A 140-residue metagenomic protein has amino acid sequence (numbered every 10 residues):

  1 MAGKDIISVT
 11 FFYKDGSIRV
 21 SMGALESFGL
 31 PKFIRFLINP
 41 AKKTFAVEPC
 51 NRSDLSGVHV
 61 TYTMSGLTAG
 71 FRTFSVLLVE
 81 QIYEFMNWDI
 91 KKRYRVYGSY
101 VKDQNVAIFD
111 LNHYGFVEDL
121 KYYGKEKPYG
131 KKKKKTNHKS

Functional and structural regions predicted by a protein language model:
M1-D15: Glycine-rich loop/turn
G3-D5, L30-K32, K92: Residues that act as N-cap/strand-start positions at coil-to-secondary-structure junctions
S8-T10, F33-L37, Y97: Short, surface-exposed charged micro-motifs
F12, F28-L30, V101-D103: Solvent-exposed loop and beta-edge segments used for protein-protein assembly and interaction
S17-G29, T73-I82: Short beta-strand-centered segments at strand-helix junctions
R19-S21, E26-S53: Short, well-structured hydrophobic secondary-structure segments
P40-S140: Mature exported/compartmentalized surface modules and terminal targeting/interaction regions
